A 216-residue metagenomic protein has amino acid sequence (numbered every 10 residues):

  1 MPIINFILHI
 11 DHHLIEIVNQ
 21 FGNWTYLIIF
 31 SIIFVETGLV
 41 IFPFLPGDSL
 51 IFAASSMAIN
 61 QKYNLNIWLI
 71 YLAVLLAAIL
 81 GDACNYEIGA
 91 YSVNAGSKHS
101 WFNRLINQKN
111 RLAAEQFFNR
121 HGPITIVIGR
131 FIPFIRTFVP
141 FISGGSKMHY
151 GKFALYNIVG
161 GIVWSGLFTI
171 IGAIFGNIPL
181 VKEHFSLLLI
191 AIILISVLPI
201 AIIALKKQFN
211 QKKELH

Functional and structural regions predicted by a protein language model:
M1-I29, S56-K152, N177-A191, P199-H216: Membrane-interfacial helix-loop-helix
F30-F52, S196: Transmembrane alpha-helix interface/packing and boundary motifs in multi-pass membrane proteins, characterized by
I32, Y156-G160: Hydrophobic alpha-helical segments of secondary membrane carriers
E36, V163, L194-V197, A201: Hydrophobic membrane-targeting signal helices
P43, I128, L155-Y156: Hydrophobic alpha-helical membrane segments of integral membrane proteins
A77, V163-W164: MFS transmembrane alpha-helix packing/gate-lining sites
G81, G160, L167-F168: Discrete transmembrane alpha-helix packing/kink hotspots characteristic of Major Facilitator Superfamily-like secondary
S165-N177: Transmembrane alpha-helical segments of integral membrane proteins
